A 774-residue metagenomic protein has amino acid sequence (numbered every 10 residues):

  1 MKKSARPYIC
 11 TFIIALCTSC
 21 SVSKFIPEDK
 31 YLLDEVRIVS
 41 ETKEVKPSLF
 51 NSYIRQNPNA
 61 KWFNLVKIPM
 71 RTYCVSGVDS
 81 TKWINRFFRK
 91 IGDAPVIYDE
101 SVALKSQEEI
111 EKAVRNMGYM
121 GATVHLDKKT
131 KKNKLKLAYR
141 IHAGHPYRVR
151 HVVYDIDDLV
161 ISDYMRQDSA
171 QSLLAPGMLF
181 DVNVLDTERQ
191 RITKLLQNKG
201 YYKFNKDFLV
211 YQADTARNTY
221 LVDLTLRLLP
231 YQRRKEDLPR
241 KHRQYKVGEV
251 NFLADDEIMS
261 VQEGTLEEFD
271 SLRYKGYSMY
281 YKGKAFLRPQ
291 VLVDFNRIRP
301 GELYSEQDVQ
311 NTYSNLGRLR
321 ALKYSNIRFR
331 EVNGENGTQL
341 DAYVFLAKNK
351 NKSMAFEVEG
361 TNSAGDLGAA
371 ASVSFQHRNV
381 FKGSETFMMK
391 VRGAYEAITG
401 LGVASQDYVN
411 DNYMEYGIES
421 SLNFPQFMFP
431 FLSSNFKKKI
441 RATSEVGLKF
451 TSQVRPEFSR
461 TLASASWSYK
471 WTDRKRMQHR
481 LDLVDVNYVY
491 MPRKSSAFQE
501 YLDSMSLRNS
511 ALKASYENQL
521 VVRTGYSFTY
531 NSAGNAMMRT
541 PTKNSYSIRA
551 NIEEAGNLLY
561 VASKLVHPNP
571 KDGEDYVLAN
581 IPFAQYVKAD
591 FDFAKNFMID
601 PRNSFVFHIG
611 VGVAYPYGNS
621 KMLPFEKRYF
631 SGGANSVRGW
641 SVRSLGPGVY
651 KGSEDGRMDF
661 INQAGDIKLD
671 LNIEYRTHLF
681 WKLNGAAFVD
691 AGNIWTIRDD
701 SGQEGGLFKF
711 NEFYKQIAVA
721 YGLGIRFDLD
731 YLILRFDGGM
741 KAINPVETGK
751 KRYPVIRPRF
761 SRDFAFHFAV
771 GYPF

Functional and structural regions predicted by a protein language model:
M1-I9: Bacterial N-terminal signal peptides that target proteins for export
K2, S21-R318, I327, Q339 (+2 more regions): Interaction-mediating elements
C17-S19: C-terminal motif of bacterial Sec signal peptides marking the signal peptidase cleavage site
S40, I141-H145, I156-D158, L226-Q232 (+13 more regions): Flexible glycine-/small-residue-rich
K132, E554, D600, F727-Y731: A generic beta-sheet turn/junction motif
Y164, A285-F286, S305-R549, R638-G639 (+5 more regions): Gram-negative/organellar outer-membrane beta-barrel architecture
T265-E268, Y277, T361-A364, R480-T677 (+1 more regions): C-terminal outer-membrane beta-barrel translocator/porin domains of Gram-negative envelope proteins and their
V561, M658-F660, D700-A718, G749-R759 (+1 more regions): Outer-membrane beta-barrel domain signature, especially the mid-to-C-terminal portions of large Gram-negative OMP
